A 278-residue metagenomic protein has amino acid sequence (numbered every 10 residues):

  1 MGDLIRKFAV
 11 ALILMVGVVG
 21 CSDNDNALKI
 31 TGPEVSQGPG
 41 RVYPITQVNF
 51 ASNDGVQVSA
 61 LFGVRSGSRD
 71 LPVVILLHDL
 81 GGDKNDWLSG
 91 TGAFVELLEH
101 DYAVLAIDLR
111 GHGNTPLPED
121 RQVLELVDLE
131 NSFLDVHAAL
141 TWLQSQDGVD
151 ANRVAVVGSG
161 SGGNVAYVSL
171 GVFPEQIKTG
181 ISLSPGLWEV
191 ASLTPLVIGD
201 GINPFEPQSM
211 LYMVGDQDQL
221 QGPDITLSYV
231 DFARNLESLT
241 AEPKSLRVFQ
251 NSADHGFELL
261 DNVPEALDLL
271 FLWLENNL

Functional and structural regions predicted by a protein language model:
G32-G67: N-terminal cap/lid segment of alpha/beta-hydrolase-fold proteins
L71, D79-D83: Active-site glycine-rich loops that stabilize anionic/oxyanionic intermediates across multiple enzyme folds
G82-F94: The serine-hydrolase catalytic nucleophile loop
L97-P118: Conserved alpha/beta-hydrolase
L124-D147: Alpha/beta-hydrolase active-site loop
V149-G160: Alpha/beta-hydrolase fold nucleophile elbow
P185-S245: The feature captures the conserved acid-bearing segment of alpha/beta-hydrolase catalytic domains
A241-L278: C-terminal catalytic histidine-bearing segment of alpha/beta-hydrolase fold enzymes
